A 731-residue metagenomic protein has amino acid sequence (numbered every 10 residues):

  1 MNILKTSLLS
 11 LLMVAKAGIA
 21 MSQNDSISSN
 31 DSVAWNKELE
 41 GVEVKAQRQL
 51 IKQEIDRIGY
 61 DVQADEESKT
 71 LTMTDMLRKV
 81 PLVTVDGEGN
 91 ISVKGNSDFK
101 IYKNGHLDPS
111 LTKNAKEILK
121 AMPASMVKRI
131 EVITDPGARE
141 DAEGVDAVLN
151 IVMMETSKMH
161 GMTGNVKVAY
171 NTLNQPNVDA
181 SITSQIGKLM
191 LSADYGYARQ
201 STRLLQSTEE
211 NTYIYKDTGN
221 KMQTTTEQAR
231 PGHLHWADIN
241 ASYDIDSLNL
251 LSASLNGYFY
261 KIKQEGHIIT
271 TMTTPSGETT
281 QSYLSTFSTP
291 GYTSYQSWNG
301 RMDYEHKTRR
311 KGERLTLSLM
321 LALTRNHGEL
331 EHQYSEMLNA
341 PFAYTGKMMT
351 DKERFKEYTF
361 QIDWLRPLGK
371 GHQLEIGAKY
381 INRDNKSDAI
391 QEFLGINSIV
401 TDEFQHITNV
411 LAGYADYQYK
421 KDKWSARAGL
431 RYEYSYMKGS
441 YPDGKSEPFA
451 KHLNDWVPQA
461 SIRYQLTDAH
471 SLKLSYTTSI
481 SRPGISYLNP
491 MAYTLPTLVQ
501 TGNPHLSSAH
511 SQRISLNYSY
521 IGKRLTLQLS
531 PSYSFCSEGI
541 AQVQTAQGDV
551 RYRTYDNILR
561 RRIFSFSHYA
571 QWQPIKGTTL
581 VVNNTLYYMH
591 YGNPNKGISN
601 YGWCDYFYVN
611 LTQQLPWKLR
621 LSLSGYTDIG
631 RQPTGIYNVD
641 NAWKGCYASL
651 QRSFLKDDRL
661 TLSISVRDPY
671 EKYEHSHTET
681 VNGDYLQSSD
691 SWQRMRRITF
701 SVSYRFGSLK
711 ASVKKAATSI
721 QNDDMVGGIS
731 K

Functional and structural regions predicted by a protein language model:
Q23-E66, D86-E88, K94-D98, I133-P136: Short, acidic, small-residue-rich periplasmic hinge/interaction motif at the N-terminus of Gram-negative outer-membrane
M73, K79, H106-T134: Short acidic/polar hinge/loop motifs at secondary-structure boundaries that mediate gating or recognition
M73-M76, A115-E117, V132, E143-V166 (+1 more regions): N-terminal periplasmic accessory domains that precede and gate Gram-negative outer-membrane beta-barrel machines
T74-L107: Extracytoplasmic beta-strand/coil segments of soluble accessory domains associated with Gram-negative outer-membrane
N150-V166, L205, E209, Q223 (+8 more regions): Surface-exposed extracellular loop regions of Gram-negative outer-membrane beta-barrel proteins
W236-Y260, L284, T289-P442, Q465 (+3 more regions): Face-selective signature of the C-terminal outer-membrane beta-barrel domain
D402-T408, K451, I480-S530, F535 (+3 more regions): Outer-membrane beta-barrel signature, preferentially recognizing the C-terminal barrel domain of Gram-negative
Y436-G439, D468-R513, S530-G548, P669-G683: Surface-exposed extracellular loop regions of Gram-negative outer-membrane beta-barrel proteins, predominantly
